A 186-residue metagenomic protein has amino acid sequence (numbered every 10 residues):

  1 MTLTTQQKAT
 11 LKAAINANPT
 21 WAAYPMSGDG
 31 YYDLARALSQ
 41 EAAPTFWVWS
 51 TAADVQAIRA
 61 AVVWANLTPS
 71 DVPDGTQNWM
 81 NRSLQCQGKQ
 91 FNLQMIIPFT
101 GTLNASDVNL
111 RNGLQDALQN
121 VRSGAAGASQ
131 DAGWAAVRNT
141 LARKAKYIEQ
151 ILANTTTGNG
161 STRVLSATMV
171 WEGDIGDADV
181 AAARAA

Functional and structural regions predicted by a protein language model:
M1-A186: A preference for well-ordered globular domain cores that mediate specific macromolecular interactions or catalysis
